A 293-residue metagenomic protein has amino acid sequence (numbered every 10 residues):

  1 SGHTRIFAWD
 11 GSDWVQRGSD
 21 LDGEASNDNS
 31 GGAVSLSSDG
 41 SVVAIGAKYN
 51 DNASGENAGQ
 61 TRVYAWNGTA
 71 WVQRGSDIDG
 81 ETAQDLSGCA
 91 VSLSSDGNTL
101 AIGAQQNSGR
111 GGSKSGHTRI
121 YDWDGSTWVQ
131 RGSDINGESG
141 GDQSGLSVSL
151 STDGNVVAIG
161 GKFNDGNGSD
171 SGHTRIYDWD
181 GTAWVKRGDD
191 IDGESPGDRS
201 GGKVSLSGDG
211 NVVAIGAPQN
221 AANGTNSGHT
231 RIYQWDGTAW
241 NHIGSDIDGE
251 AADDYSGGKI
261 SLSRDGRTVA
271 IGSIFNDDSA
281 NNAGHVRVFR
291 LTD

Functional and structural regions predicted by a protein language model:
S1-D293: Conserved beta-strand/short-helix segments that make up beta-rich extracellular adhesion/recognition modules
